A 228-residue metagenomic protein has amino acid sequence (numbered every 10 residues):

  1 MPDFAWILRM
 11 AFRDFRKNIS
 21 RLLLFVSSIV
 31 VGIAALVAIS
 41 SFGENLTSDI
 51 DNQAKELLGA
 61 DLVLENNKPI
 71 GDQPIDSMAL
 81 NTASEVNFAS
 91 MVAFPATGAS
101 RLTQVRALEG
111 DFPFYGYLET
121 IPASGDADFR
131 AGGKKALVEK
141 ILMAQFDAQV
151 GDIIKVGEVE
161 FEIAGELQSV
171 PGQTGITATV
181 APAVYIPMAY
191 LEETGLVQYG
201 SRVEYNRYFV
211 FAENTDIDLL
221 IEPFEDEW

Functional and structural regions predicted by a protein language model:
P2-W228: Membrane transport/envelope proteins' first extracytoplasmic loop
